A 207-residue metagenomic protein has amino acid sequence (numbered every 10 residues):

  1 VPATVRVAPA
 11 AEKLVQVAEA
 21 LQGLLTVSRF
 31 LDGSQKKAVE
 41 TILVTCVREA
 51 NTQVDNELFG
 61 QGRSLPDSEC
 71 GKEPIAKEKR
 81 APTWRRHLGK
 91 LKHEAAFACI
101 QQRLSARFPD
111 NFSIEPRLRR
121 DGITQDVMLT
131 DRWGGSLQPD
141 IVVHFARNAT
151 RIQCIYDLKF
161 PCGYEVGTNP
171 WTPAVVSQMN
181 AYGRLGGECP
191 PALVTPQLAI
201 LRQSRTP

Functional and structural regions predicted by a protein language model:
V1-K13, Q22-G23, V27, T41 (+3 more regions): Active-site or metal-binding loop neighborhoods of secreted/extracellular toxin and effector enzymes
V1-K79: Nuclease-adjacent, charged terminal/linker segments that flank catalytic cores
R63-G71, R103-R119, P191-A199: Short glycine-rich, low-complexity/disordered patches
C70-A98: A short, highly charged nucleic-acid-interacting micro-segment common to nuclease and nuclease-linked defense proteins
W84-L88, E94, A106-Q153: Active-site metal-binding core of divalent-cation-utilizing nuclease and nuclease-like domains
A95-L104, F108, F145, M179-G186: Hydrophobic, Leu/Ile/Phe/Ala-enriched alpha-helical segments that form helix-helix packing faces
